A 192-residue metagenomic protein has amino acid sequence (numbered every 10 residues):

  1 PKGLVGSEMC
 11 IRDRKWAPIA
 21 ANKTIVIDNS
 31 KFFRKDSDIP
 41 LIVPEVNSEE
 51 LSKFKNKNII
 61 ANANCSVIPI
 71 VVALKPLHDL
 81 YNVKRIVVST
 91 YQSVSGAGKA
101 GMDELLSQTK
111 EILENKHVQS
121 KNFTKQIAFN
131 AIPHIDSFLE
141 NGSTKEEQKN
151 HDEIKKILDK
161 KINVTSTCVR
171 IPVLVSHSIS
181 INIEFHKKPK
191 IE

Functional and structural regions predicted by a protein language model:
P1, I60-I68: Short, conserved micro-motifs enriched in small and acidic residues
P1-G6, I11: Single conserved hydrophobic/aromatic residue that forms the stacking wall/gate of nucleotide- or nucleobase-binding
E8, F32-F33, N64-S66, S137: Short glycine-rich anion-binding loops that position phosphate/pyrophosphate groups of nucleotides and phosphorylated
C10, S30-K31, I132, P172: Anionic group-transfer/hydrolysis microenvironments
R12-K15, D36, C65-V72: Short glycine/serine/threonine-rich phosphate/pyrophosphate-binding segments that cradle anionic phosphate groups
R14-N56: Rossmann-fold NAD(P)-binding glycine/threonine-rich loop
V26-N29, K35, V43, I60-N62 (+2 more regions): General beta-strand structural signal in soluble alpha/beta enzymes
K53, I68, K75-I191: Active-site-lining helix/loop region of Rossmann-like oxidoreductase modules
